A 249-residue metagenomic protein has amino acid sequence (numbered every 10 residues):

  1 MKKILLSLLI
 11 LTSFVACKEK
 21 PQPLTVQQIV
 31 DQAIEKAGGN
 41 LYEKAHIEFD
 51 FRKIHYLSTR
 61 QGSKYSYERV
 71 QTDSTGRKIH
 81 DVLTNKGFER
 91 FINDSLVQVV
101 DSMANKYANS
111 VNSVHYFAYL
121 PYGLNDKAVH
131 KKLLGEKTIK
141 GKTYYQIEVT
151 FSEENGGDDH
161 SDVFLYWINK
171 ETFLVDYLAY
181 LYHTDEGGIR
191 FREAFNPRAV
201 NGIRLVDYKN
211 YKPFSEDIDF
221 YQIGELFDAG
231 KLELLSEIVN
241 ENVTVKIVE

Functional and structural regions predicted by a protein language model:
M1-I4, K18-E19: Positively charged n-region of N-terminal signal peptides that target proteins for export
I4-S13: Sec-dependent N-terminal signal peptides
A16-I54: N-terminal leader/targeting segments and the immediate start of mature chains
Q22-Q28, R90-H160, Y182-D185, E249: Flexible, processing/modification-adjacent segments and terminal tails in exported/periplasmic/extracellular proteins
Y42, S74, V129, D159-S161 (+1 more regions): Short solvent-exposed loop/turn micro-motifs enriched in small/polar/acidic residues
Y42-H46, T59-E68, T72-S74, H80-E89 (+4 more regions): Short, solvent-exposed coil/turn segments at beta-strand boundaries
K53-S58, L134: A cross-family detector of function-defining hotspots
Y144-V243: Gly/Pro-enriched, hydrophobic low-complexity segments that function as extracytoplasmic propeptides/linkers
